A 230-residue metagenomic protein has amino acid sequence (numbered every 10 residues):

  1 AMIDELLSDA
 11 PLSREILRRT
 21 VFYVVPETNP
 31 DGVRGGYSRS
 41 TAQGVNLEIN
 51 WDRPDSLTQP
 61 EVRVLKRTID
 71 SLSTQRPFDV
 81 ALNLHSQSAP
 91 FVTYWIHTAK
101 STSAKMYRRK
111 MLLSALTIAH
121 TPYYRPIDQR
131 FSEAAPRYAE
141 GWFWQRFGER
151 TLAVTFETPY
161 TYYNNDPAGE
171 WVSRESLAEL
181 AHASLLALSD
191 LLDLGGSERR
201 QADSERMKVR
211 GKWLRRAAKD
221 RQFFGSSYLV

Functional and structural regions predicted by a protein language model:
A1-R130, P136, A153-A168, G225: Active-site/substrate-binding loop(s) of hydrolase catalytic cores
E48, P90-S103, E133-F223: Active-site-adjacent mobile loop/cap segments within catalytic or ligand-binding domains
S226-V230: Long, low-complexity intrinsically disordered regulatory regions in eukaryotic signaling/cytoskeletal proteins
